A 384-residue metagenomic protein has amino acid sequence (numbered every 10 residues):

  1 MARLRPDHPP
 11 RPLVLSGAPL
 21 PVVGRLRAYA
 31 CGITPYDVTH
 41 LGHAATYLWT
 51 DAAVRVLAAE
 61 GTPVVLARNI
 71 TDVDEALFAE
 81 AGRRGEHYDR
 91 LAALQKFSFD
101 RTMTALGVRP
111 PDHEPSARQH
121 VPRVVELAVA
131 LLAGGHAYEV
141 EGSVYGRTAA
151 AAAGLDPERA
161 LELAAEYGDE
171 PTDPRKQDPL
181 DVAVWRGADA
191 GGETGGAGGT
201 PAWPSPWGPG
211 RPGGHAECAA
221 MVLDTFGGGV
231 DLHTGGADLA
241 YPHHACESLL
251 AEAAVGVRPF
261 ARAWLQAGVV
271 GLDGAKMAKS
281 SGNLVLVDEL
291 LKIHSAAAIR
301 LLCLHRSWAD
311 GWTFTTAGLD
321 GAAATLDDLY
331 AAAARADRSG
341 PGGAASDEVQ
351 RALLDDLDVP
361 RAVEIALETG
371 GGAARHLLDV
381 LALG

Functional and structural regions predicted by a protein language model:
M1-P19, E80, H87, L91 (+1 more regions): Basic, alpha-helical terminal appendages of large translation-related enzymes
M1-Y36, D51, P122-A324, R335: Alpha-helical recognition segments enriched in aromatics with Gly/Pro capping that present substrate-recognition
P19-A105: N-terminal, positively charged nucleic-acid-binding surface of large information/translation enzymes
H40, P111-P115, H233-G235, R375-H376: Short catalytic-loop micro-motif centered on adjacent basic/acidic residues
I70-E75, F99, V108-V124, E141-A150: Short, glycine/charge-rich beta-strand/loop segments that flank catalytic centers and engage negatively charged groups
A81-E86, L106-A117, P204: Short acidic, glycine/Ser/Thr-rich loop/turn "cap" segments at secondary-structure junctions
V257-F260, K292-I293, W308-G384: Feature 926 captures the class I aminoacyl-tRNA synthetase adenylation module centered on the KMSKS loop
